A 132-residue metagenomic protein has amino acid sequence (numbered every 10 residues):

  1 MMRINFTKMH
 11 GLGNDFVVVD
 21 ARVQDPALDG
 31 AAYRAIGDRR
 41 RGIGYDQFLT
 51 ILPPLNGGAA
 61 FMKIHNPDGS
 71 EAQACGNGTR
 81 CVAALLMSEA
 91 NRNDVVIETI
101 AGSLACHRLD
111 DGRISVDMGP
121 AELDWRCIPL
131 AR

Functional and structural regions predicted by a protein language model:
M1-D111: A glycine-rich beta-to-alpha transition motif near the start of alpha/beta enzyme domains, typified by
A35, A131-R132: Short, solvent-exposed amphipathic alpha-helical segments in soluble enzyme and RNA/protein-processing domains
M87, I128-P129: Short amphipathic alpha-helical segments
A105-P120, P129: A structural-propensity feature for long, helix-poor, extended segments
E122-D124: Ligand-binding beta-strand-loop-alpha-helix segment within the catalytic cores of soluble metabolic enzymes
